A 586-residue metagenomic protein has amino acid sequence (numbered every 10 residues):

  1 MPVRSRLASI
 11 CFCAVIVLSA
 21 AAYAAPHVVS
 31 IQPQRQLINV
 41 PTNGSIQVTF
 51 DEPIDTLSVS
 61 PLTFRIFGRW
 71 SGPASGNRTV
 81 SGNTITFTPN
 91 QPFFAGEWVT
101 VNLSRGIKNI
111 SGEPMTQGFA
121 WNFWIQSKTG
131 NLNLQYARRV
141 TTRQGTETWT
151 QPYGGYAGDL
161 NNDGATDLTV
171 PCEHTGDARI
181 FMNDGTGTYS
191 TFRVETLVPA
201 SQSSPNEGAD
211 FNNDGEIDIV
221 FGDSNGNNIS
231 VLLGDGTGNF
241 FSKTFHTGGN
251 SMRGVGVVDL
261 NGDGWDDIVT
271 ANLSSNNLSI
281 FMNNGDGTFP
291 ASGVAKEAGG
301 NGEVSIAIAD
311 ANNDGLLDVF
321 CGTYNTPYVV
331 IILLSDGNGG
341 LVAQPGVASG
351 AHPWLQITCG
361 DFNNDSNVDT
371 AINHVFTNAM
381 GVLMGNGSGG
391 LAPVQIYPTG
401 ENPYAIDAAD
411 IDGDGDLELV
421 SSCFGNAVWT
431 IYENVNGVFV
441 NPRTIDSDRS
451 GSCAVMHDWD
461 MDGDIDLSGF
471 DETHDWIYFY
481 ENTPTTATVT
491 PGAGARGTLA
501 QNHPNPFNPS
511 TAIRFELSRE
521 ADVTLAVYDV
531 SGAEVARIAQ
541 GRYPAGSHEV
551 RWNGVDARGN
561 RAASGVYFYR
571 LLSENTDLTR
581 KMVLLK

Functional and structural regions predicted by a protein language model:
H27, N43, S60, S71 (+8 more regions): An edge-strand/N-cap motif at the start of beta-rich repeat modules
T42-R78, K108-S111, F119-W121, L525: Short, surface-exposed alpha-helix to beta-strand junction/turn motifs within ectodomains of secreted and cell-envelope
Q126-T150, M182-S201, L233-N250, M282-N301 (+4 more regions): Blade-edge motifs of beta-propeller repeat domains
Y153-L160, S204-N213, L233, R253-G262 (+6 more regions): Beta-propeller blade termini
N162-P171, N213-G222, G262-A271, N313-G322 (+3 more regions): Acidic/hydrophobic-patterned starts of short beta strands in beta-sheet-rich repeat architectures
S452-T486: Blade-level signature of beta-propeller repeat domains, shared across WD40, Kelch, NHL, RCC1 and BNR/Asp-box propellers
V489-H503, F507-Y528, R537-Q540, E549-W552 (+1 more regions): Glycine-centered coil/turn sites that cap beta-strands in beta-rich domains
R551, N560-K586: C-terminal tail/sorting-segment detector
